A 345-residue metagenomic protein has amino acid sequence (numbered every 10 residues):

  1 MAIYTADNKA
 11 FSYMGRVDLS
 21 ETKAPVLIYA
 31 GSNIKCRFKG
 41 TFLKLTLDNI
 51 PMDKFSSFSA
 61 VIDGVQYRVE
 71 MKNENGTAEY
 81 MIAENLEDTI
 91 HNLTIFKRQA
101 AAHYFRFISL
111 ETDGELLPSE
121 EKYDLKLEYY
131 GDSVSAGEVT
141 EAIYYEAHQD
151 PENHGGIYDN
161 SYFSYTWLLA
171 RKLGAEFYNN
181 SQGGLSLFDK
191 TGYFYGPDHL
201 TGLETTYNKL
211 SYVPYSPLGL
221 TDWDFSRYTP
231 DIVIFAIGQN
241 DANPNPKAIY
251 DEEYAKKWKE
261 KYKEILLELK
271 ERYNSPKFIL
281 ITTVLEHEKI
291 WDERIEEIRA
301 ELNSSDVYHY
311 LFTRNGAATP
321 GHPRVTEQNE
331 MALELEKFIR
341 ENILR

Functional and structural regions predicted by a protein language model:
M1-S161, R345: N-terminal secretory targeting modules
M14, P214-F225, K263-E268, E293-I298: Alpha-helical scaffolding within the catalytic cores of extracellular/periplasmic polymer-degrading hydrolases
K126-Y130, S135, F177-N180, D231-A236 (+2 more regions): Structural recognition of the beta-strand scaffold that forms the well-ordered cores of secreted hydrolase catalytic
P151-D251, E286-K289, T326: Conserved SGNH/GDSL esterase-like catalytic core that processes O-acyl groups on lipids and polysaccharides
Y162-E176, I265-K277, R299-S305: A structural motif corresponding to the C-terminal end of an alpha-helix and its immediate exit/capping segment
W167, R171, E260-L267, E293 (+3 more regions): Solvent-exposed, polar/charged alpha-helical surfaces in well-ordered, non-transmembrane soluble domains, broadly
I234-N243, Y262-E297: Active-site segments of SGNH/GDSL-like serine hydrolases that catalyze O-acetyl group transfer/hydrolysis on lipids
K277-R345: Extracellular serine-dependent O-acyl
